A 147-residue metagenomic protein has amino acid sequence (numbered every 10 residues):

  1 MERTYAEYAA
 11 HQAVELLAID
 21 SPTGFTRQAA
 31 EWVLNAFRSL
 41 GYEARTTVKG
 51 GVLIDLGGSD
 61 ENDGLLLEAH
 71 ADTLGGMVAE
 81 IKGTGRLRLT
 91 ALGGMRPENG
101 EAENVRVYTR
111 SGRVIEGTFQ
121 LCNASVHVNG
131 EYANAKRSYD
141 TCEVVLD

Functional and structural regions predicted by a protein language model:
M1-D147: N-terminal hydrophobic/helix-forming segments and targeting peptides
